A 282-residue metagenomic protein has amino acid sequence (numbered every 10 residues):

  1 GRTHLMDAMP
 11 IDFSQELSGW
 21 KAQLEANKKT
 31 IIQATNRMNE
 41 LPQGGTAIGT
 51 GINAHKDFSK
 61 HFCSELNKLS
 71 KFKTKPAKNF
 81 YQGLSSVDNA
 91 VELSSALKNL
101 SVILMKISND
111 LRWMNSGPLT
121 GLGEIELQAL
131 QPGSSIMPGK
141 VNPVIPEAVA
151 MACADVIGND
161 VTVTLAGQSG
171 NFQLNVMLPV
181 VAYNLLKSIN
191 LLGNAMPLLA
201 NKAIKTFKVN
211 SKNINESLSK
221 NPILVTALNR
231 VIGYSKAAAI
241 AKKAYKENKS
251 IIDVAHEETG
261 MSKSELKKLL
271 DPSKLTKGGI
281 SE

Functional and structural regions predicted by a protein language model:
G1-P10: Acidic interhelical loop/turn segments
M9-V163: Internal glycine-rich alpha/beta core junctions
N27, Q82, S86, A90 (+2 more regions): Catalytic-core signal marking the mid-to-C-terminal active-site face
